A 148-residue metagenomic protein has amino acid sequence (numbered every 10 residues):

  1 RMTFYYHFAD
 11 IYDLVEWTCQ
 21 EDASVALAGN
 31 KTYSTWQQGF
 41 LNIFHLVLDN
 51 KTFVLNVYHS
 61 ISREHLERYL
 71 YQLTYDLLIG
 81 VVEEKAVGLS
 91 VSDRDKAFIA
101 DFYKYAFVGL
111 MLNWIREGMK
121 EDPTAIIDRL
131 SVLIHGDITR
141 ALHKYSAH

Functional and structural regions predicted by a protein language model:
R1-H148: Alpha-helical bundle regulatory/interaction domains
